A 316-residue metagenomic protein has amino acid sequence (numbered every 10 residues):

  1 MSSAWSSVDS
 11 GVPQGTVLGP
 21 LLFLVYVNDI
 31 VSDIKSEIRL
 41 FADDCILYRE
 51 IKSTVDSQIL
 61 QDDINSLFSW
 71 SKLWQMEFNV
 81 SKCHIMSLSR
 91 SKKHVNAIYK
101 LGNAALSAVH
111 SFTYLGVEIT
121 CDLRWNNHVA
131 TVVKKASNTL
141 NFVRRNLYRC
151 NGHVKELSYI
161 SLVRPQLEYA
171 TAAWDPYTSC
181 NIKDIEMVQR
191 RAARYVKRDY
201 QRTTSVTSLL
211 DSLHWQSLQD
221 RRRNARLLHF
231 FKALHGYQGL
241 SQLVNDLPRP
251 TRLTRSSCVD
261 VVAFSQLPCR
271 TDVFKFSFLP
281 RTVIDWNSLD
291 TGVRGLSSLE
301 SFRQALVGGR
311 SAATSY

Functional and structural regions predicted by a protein language model:
M1-Y316: Hydrophobic/basic alpha-helical segments
